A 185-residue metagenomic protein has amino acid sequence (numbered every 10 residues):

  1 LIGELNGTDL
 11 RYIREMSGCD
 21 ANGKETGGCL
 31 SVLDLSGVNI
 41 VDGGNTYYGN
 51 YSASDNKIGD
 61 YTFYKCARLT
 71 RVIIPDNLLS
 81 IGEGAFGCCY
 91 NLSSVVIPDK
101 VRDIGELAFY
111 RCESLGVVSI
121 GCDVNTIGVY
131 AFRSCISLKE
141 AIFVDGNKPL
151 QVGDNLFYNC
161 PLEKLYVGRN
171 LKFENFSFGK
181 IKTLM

Functional and structural regions predicted by a protein language model:
L1-L5, G23, G27-N56, A67-S80 (+5 more regions): Structural signature of tandem-repeat unit edges
T8-G18, G84, A141, D154-N155 (+1 more regions): Short, T/G/N/S-enriched strand-turn elements that build extracellular solenoid repeat scaffolds
Y12, N45-T46, F132: Short, solvent-exposed loop/turn and secondary-structure capping segments
I13-G23, E106, G128-Y130, V152-D154: Intrinsically disordered, low-complexity boundary segments flanking structured domains
I13-T26, Y61-Y64, F176: Leucine-rich repeat
